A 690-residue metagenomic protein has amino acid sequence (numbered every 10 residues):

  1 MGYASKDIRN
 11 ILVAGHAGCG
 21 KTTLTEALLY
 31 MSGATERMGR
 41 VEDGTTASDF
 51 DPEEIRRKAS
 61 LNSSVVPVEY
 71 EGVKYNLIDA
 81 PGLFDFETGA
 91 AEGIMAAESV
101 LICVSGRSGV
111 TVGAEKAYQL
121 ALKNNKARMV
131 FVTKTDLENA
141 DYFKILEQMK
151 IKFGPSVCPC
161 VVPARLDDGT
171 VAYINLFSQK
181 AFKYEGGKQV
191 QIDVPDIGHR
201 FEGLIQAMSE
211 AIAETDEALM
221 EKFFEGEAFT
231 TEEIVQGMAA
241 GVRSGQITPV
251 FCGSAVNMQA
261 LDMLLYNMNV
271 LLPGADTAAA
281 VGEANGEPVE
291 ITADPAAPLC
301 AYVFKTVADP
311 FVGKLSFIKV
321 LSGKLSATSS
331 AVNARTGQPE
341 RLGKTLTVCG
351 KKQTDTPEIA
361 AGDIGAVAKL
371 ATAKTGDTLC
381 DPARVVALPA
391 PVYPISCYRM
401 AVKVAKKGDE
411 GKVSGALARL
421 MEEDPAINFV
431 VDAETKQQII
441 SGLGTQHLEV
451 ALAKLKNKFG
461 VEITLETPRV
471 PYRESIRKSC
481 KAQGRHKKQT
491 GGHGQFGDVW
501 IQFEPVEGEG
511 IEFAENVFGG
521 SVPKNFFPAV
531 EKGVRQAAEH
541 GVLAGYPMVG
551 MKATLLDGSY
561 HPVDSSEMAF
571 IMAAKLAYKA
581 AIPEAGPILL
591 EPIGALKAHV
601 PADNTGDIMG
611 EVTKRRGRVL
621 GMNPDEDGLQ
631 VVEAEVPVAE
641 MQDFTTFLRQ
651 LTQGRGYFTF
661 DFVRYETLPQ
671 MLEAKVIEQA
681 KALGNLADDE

Functional and structural regions predicted by a protein language model:
M1-E690: Structural and coupling elements of P-loop NTPases
